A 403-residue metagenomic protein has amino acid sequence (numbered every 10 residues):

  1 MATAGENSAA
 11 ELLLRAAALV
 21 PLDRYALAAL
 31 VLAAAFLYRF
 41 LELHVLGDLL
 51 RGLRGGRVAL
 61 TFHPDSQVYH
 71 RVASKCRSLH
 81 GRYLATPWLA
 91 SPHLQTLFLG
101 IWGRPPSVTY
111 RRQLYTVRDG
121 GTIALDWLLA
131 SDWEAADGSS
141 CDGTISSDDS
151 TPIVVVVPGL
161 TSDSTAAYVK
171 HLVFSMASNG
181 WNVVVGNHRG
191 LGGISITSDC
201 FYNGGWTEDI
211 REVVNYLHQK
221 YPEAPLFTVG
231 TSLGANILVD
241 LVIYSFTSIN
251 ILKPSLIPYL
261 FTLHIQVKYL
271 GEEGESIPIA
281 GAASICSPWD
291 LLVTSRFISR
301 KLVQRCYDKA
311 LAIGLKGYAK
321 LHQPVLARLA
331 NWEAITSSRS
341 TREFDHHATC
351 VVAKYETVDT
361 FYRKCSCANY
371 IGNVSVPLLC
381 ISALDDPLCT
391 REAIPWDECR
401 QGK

Functional and structural regions predicted by a protein language model:
G5-N7, L12-R15, A33-Y83, Q219-S255 (+1 more regions): Alpha/beta-hydrolase-fold enzymes
E11-L19, D23-A26, L30, A34 (+2 more regions): Short beta-strand-to-loop junctions in surface cap/lid or active-site-entrance loops
P92-D149: N-terminal cap/lid segment of alpha/beta-hydrolase-fold proteins
L128-I196, Y216-Q219, R391-A393: Short, surface-exposed "cap/lid" segments of acyl-processing enzymes
C200-Y221: Alpha/beta-hydrolase active-site loop
A368, L384-P387: Acidic beta-to-alpha connecting loop that harbors the catalytic carboxylate
V374, C380-S382: Short beta-strand/loop motif that positions the catalytic acidic residue of the alpha/beta-hydrolase fold
T390-K403: Conserved loop-alpha-helix segment in the C-terminal half of the alpha/beta-hydrolase fold that carries the catalytic
